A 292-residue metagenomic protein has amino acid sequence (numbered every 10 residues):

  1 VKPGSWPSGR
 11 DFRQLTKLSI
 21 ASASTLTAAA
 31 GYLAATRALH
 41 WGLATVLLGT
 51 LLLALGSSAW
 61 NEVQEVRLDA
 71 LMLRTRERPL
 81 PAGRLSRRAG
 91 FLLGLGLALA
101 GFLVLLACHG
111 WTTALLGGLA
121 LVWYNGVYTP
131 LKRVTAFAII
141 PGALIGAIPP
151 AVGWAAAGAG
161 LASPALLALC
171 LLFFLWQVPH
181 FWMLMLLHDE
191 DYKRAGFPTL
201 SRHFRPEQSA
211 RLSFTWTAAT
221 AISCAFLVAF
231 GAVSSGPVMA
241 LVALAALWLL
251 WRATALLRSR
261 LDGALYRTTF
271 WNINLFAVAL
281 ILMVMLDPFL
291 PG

Functional and structural regions predicted by a protein language model:
V1-P7, Q64-L85, W182-A210: Cytosolic, membrane-interface loops and tails of multi-pass inner-membrane proteins
L26-A29, R78-P79, L97, I140-A157 (+2 more regions): Small-residue-rich segments of transmembrane alpha-helices in multi-pass membrane proteins, especially helix faces
L26-V66, R74, A98, F102 (+2 more regions): Membrane-embedded alpha-helical segments that form the functional core of polytopic membrane enzymes, especially those
L51-W60, V122-P130, C170-D189, A221 (+1 more regions): Transmembrane alpha-helical segments that form the membrane-embedded catalytic/substrate-channel core of multi-pass
R74-L115, P206-A229: Multi-pass membrane catalytic core of lipid/isoprenoid biosynthesis enzymes
S86, L250-A279: Interfacial loop-to-transmembrane junctions
R87-G158: Intramembrane alpha-helical segments
A151-L161, A219-V228, F276-G292: Hydrophobic alpha-helical transmembrane segments in multi-pass integral membrane proteins
